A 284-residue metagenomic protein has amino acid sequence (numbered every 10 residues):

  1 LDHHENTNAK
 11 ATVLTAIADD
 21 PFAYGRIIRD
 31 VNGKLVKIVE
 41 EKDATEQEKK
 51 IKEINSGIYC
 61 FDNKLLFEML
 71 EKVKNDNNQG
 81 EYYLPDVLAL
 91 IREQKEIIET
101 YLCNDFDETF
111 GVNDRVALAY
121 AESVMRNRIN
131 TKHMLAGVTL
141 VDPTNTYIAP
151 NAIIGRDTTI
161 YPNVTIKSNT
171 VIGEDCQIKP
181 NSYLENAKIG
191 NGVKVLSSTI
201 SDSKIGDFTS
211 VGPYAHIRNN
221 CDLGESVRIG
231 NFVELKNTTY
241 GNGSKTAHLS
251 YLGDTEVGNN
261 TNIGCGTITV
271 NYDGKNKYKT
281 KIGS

Functional and structural regions predicted by a protein language model:
L1-N32, S56, C60-N63, E68-V73: Conserved beta-loop-beta/alpha segment of the NTase-like Rossmann-fold superfamily that binds/positions NTPs
K10-V13, R26, K34-K37, G57-Y59 (+7 more regions): Structural motif
A16-D19, C103, G274: Short, ordered loop/turn segments at secondary-structure junctions
A23, K34, I54-N55, L84 (+8 more regions): A generic structural signal for well-ordered coil/turn residues at beta-strand boundaries that shape enzyme active-site
V31-V36, N130-T131, E256, N260: Proline-centered turn/helix-capping motifs that create local helix->coil transitions or kinks
V36-R126: Catalytic-core segments of class I nucleotidyltransferases/pyrophosphorylases that form NMP-activated intermediates
R115-N145: Hydrophobic helical membrane-anchoring modules
T139-S284: Structural signal for interior beta-strand "rungs" in well-ordered beta-sheet cores of soluble enzyme domains
